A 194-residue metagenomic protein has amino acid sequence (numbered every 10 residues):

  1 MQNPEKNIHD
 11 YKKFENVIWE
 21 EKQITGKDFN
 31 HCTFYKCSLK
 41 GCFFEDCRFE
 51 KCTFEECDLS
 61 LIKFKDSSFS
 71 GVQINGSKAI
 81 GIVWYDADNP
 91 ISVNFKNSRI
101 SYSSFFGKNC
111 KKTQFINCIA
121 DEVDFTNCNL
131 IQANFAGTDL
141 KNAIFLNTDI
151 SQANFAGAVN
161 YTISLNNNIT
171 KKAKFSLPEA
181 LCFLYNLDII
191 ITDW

Functional and structural regions predicted by a protein language model:
M1-W194: Tandem repeat scaffolds
